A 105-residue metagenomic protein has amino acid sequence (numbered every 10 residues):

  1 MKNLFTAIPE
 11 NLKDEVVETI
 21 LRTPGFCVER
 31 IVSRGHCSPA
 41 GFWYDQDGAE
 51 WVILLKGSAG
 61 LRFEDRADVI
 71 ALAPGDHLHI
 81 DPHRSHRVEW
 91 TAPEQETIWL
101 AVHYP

Functional and structural regions predicted by a protein language model:
M1-W43: A short, N-terminal "cap"/entry segment at the start of jelly-roll beta-barrel domains of the cupin/DSBH fold
E18-I20, A40-Q46, R62-E64, I70-A71 (+1 more regions): Short histidine-centered beta-strand/loop micro-motifs that create catalytic or ligand/metal-coordination sites
G25, R66, P93-Q95: Short strand-connecting beta-turns/loops that link adjacent beta-strands
R30, K56, F63-D65, P82 (+2 more regions): Residue-level recognition of conserved beta-strand positions in structured domain cores
R34-H36, A59, R84: Short beta->alpha connector loops
D45-L61: Short, conserved beta-strand element in jelly-roll/cupin
R66-P82: Short acidic-glycine-tyrosine-enriched beta hairpin
A73, P82-P105: Ligand-binding loop in jelly-roll beta-barrel domains
